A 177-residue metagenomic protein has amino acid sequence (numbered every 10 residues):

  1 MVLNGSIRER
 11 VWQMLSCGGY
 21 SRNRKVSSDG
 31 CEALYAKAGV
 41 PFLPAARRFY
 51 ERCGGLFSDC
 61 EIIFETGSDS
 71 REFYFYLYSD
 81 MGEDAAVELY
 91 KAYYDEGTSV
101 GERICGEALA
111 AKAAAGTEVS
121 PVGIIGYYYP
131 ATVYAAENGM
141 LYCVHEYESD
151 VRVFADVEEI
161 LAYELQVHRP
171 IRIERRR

Functional and structural regions predicted by a protein language model:
M1-Y129, R172-R176: A surface-exposed partner-binding patch
F49-Y50, Y134, F154, Y163: Aromatic side chains
E65-T66, A136, D156-I160: Helix N-cap / beta->alpha transition motif
Y127-A131, A136-E137: Short, surface-exposed coil-to-beta transition loops
G139-E148: Intrinsically disordered, low-complexity regulatory segments enriched in Ser/Thr/Pro and charged residues
Y147-R175: Compact, glycine/acidic-enriched structural inserts
